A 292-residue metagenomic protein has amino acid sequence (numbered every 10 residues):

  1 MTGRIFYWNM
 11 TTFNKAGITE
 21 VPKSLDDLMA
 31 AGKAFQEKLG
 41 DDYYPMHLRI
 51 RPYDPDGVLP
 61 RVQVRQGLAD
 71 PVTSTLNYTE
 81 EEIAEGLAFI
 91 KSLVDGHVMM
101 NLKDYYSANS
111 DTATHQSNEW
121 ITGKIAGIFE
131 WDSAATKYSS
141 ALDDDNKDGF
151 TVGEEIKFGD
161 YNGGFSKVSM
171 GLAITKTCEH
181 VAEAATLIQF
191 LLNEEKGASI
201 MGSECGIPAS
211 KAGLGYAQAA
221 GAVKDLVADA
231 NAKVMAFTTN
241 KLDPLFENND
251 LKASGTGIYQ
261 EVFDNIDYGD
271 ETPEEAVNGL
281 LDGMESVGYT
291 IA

Functional and structural regions predicted by a protein language model:
M1-E20, L48-T73, D95, S166-I174 (+1 more regions): Periplasmic solute-binding protein
M1-T12, Y44-P45, E155-G164, N240-N249: A structural signal for short loop-to-beta-strand junctions that line the ligand-binding cleft of periplasmic/secreted
F13, A30-E37, S110-I128, E261-G269: Short helices/loops that flank or line small-molecule/ion binding pockets
A31-K33, T75-A108, I156: Glycine-centered hinge/linker elements that transmit conformational signals in sensory and ligand-binding systems
E37-R51, H97-M100, E194-E204, V287-I291: Bilobed periplasmic-binding protein-like "clamshell/Venus-flytrap" ligand-binding domains
G96, L142-A209: Extracytoplasmic/periplasmic substrate-recognition and gating elements
F129-Y138: Beta->alpha turn/N-cap motifs
G153, G202-Q260, N265, A292: Long, aromatic- and glycine/proline-rich binding clefts that accommodate carbohydrate-like moieties
